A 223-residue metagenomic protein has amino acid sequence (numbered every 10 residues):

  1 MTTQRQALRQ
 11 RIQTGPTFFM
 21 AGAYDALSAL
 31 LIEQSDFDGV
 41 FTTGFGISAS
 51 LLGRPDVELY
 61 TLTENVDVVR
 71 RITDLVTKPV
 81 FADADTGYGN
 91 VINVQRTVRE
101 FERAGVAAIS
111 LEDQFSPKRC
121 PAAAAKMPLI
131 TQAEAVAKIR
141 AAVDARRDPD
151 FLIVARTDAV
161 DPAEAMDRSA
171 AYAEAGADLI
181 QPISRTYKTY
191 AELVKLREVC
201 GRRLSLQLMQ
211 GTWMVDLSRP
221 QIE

Functional and structural regions predicted by a protein language model:
M1-G22, A26-S35, K138-P149: N-terminal amphipathic alpha-helix/helix-capping segment at the start of soluble metabolic enzymes
T2-L8, G53-V69, N90-N93, Q114-R147 (+2 more regions): Active-site-adjacent beta->alpha loops and helix N-cap segments on the catalytic face of soluble alpha/beta enzymes
Q10-F19, V76-D85, R146-D158, R197-G211: Short beta-strand/loop segments at the ligand-binding rim of alpha/beta enzyme cores
A21-A26, L62-E64, T86-A104, A133-V136: Glycine-rich anion/phosphate-binding loops
Y24-A26, F45-G46, D85-G89, Q114-S116 (+3 more regions): Active-site beta-loop-alpha junctions enriched in small/polar residues
S28-Q34, Y88-E102, T212-E223: Catalytic cores of alpha/beta
L30-A49: N-terminal glycine-rich anion-binding loops that anchor highly charged ligand groups
I109-S110, T131, R156, R168 (+2 more regions): Catalytic beta/alpha-barrel core
